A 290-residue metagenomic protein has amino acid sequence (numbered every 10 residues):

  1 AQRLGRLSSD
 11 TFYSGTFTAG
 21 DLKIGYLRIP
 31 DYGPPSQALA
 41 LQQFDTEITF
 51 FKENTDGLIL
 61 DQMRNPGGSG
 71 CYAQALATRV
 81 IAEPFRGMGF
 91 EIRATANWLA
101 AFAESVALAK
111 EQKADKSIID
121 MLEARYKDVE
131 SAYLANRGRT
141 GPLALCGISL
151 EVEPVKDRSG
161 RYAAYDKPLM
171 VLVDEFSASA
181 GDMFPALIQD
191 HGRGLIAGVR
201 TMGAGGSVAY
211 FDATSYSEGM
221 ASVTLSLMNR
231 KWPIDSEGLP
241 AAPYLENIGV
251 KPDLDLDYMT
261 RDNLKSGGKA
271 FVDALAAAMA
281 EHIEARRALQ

Functional and structural regions predicted by a protein language model:
A1-Q290: C-terminal "post-core" interaction segments
